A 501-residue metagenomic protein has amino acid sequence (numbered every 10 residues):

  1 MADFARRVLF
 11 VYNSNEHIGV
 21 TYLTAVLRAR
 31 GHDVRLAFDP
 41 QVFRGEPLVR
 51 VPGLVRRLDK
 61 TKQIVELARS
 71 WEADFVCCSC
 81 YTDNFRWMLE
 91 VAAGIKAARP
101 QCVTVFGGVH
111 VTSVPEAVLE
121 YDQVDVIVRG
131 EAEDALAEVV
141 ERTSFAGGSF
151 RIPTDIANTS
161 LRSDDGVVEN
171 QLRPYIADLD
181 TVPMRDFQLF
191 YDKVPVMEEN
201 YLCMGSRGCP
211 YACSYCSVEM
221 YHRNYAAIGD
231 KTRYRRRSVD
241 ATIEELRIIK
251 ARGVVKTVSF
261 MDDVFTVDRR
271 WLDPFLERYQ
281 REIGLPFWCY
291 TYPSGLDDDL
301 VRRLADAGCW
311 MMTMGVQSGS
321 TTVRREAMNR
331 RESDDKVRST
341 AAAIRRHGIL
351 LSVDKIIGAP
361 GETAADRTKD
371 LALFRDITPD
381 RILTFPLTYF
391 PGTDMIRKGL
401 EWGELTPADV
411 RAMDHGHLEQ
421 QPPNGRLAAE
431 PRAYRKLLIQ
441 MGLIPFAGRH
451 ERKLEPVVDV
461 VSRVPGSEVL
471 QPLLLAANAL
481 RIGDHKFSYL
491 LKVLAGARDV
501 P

Functional and structural regions predicted by a protein language model:
A2-F4, V8, G19, P47 (+2 more regions): N-terminal [4Fe-4S]-dependent radical SAM core
A2-V11, V20, R28-A29, D33 (+5 more regions): Radical SAM enzyme core and accessory elements
R7, Y12, R35-I176, P386 (+1 more regions): Glycine-rich beta-alpha loop elements in corrinoid/cobalamin-binding modules across cobalamin-dependent enzymes
V8, T104, I156-A157, V258 (+4 more regions): Hydrophobic/aromatic residues located in beta-strands of well-ordered beta-sheets within soluble catalytic
Y12-S14, G319-R324, M328, A341-D366 (+2 more regions): Conserved strand-turn element in the central/C-terminal portion of the radical SAM core barrel that lines
Y81, V109, D263-F265, Y290-S294 (+3 more regions): Active-site beta-loop-alpha junctions enriched in small/polar residues
P115-E120, L300, G361-D376: Catalytic cores of alpha/beta
D180-L351, A372: Radical SAM [4Fe-4S] cluster-binding motif and immediate context
